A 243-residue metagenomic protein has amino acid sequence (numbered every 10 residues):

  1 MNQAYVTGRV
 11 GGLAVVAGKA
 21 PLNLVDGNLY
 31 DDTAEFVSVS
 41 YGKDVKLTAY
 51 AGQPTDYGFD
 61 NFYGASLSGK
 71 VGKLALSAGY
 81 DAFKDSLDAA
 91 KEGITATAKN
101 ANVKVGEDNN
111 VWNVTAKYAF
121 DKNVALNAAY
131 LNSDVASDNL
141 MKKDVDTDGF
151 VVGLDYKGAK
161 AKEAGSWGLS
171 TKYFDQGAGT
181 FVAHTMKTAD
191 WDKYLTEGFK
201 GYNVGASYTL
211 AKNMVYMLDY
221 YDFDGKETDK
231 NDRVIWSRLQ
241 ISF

Functional and structural regions predicted by a protein language model:
M1-D81, K117, F150-A183: Outer membrane beta-barrel
G11, G72-F243: Outer-membrane beta-barrel pore domains
